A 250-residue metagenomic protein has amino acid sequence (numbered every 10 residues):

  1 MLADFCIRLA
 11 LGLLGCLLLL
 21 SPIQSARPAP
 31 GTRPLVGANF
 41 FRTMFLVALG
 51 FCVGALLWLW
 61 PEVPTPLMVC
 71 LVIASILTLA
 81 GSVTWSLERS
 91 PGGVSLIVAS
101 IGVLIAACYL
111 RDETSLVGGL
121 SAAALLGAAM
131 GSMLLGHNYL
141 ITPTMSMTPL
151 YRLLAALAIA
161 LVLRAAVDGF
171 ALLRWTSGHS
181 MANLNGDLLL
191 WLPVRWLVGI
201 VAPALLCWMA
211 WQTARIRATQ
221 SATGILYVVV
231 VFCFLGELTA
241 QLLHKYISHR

Functional and structural regions predicted by a protein language model:
M1-P143, P149-F170, L192-R250: Polytopic transmembrane helical bundles with strong interfacial aromatic enrichment
N138, P143-S146, T176-G186: Membrane-interface interhelical connector segments
L172-R174: Conserved beta/loop motifs at nucleotide-recognition and modification sites
